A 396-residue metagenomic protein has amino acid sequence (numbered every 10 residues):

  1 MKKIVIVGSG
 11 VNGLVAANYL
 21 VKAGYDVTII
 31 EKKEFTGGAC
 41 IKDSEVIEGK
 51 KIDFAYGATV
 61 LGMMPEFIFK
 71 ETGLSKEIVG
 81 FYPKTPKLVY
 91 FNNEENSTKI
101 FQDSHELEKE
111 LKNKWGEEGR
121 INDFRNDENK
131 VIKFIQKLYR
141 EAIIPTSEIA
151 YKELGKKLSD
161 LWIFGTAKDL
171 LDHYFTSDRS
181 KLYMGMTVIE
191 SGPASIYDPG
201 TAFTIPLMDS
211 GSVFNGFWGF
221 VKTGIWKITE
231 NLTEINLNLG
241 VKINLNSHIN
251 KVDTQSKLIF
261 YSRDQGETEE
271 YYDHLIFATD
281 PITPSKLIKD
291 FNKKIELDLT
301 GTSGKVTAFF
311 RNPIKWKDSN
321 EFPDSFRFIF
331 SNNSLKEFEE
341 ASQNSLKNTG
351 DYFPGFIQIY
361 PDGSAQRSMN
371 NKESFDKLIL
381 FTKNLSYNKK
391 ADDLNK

Functional and structural regions predicted by a protein language model:
K2-F134: N-terminal glycine-rich phosphate/pyrophosphate-binding loop and immediately adjacent elements
A23, L170-Y174, N231, I235 (+2 more regions): Generic, well-ordered alpha-helical scaffold segments in large soluble proteins
E94-P199: Rossmann-like flavin
E153, M186, G211-F220, S303 (+1 more regions): Glycine- and acidic
T201-S212, E373, N384: Residues forming anionic-ligand binding surfaces in small-molecule and nucleic-acid pockets of primarily soluble enzymes
L207-K251, Q255: Helical element adjacent to the flavin cofactor pocket in flavoenzyme catalytic cores
N250-N371: Mid-domain catalytic core of redox enzymes that form a hydrophobic substrate pocket/lid adjacent to a catalytic redox
G355-K396: FAD-dependent oxidoreductase catalytic-site/capping-region signature
